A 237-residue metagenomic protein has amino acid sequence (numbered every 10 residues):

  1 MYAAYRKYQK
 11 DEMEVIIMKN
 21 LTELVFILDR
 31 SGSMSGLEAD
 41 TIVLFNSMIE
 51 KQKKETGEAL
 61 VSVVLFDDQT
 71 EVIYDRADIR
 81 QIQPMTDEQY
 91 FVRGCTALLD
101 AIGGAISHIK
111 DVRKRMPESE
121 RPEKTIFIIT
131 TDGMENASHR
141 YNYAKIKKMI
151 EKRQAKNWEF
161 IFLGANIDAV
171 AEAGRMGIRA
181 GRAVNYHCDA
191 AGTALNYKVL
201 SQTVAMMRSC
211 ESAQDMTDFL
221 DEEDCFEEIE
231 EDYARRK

Functional and structural regions predicted by a protein language model:
M1-K237: Acidic, low-complexity intrinsically disordered regions
